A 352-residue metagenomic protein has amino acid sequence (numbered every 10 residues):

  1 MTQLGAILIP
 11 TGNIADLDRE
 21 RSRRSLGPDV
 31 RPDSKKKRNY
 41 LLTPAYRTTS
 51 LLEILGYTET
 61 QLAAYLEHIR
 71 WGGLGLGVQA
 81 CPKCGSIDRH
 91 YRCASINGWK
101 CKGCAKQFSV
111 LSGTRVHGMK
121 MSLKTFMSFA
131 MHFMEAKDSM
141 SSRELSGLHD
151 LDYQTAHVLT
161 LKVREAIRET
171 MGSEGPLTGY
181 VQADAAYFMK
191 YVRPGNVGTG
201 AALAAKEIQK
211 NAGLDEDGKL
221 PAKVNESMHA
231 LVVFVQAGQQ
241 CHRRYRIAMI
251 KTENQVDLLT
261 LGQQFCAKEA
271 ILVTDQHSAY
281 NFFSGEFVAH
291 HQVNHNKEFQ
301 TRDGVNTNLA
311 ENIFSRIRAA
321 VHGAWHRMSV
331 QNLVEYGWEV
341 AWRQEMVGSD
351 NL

Functional and structural regions predicted by a protein language model:
T2-L352: Residue-level recognition of single "structural anchor" positions that define or cap local secondary structure
